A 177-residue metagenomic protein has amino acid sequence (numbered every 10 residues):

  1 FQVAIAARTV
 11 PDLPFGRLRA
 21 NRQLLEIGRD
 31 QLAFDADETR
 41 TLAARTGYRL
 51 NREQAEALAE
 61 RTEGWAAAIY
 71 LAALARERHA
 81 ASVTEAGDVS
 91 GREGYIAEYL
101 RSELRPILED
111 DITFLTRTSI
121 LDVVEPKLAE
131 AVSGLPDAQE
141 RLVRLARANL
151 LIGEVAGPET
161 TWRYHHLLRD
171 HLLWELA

Functional and structural regions predicted by a protein language model:
F1, L24, R49, A68 (+4 more regions): A general structural signal for well-ordered secondary-structure junctions
F1-A75, G94-R101, L167-W174: Alpha-helical sensor/transducer elements of the RecA-like P-loop NTPase core
R8, E53-A55, A97-W174: C-terminal boundary/linker of central alpha/beta nucleotide-binding cores
D12-G16, A86-G87, A138-E140: Intrinsically disordered, low-complexity boundary segments flanking structured domains
L18, V83, G94, I107-L108: Generic signal for short, ordered secondary-structure residues within or immediately flanking folded domains
L42-A44, E56-R61, A67-H79, E85-A86 (+3 more regions): C-terminal helical "lid" of AAA+/P-loop NTPase domains
S90: Active-site diphosphate/adenylate-binding microenvironment
